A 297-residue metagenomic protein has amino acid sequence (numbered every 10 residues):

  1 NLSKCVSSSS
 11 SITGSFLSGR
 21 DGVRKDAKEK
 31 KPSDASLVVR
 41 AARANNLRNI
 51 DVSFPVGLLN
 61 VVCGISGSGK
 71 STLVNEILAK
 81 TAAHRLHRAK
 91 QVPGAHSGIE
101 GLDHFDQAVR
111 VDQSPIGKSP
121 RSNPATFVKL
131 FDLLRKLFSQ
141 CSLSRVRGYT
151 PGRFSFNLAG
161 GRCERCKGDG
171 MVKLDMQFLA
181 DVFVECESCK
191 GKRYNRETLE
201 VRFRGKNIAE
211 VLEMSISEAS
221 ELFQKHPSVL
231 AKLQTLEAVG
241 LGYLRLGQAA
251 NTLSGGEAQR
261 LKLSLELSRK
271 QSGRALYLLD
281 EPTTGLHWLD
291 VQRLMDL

Functional and structural regions predicted by a protein language model:
N1-L297: Conserved phosphate-binding elements of NTP-dependent enzyme cores
